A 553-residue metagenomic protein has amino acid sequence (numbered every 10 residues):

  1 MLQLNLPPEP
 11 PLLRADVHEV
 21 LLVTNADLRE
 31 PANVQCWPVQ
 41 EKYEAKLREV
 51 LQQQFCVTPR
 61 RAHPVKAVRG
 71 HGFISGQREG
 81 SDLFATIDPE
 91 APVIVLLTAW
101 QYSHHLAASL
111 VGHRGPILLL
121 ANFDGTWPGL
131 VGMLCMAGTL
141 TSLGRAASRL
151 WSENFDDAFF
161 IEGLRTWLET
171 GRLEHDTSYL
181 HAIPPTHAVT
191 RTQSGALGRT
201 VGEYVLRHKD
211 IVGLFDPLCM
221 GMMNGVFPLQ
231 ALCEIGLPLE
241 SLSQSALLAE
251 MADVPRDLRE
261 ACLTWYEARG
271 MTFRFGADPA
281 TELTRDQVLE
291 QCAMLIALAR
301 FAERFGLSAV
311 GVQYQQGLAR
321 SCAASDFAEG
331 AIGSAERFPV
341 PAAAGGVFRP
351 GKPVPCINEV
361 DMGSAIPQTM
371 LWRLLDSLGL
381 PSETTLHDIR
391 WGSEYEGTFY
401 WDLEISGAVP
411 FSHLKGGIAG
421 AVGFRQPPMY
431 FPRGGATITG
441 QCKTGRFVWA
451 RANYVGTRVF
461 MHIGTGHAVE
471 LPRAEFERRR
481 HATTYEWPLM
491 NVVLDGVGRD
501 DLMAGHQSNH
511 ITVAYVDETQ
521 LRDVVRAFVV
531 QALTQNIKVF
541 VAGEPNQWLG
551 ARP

Functional and structural regions predicted by a protein language model:
M1-P553: An N-terminal assembly and electron-transfer interface module characteristic of large anaerobic redox and radical
